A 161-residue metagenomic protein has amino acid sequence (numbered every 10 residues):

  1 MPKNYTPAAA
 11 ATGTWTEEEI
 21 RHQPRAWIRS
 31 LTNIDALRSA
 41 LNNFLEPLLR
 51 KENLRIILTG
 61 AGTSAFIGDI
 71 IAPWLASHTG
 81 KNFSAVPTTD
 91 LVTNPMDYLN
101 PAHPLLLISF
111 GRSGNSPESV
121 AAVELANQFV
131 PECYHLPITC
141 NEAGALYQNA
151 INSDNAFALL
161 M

Functional and structural regions predicted by a protein language model:
M1-K51, A158-M161: Cofactor-/ligand-binding subdomain signature composed of acidic, glycine-rich, tryptophan-containing flexible loops
L49-M161: Glycine-rich phosphate-binding loops that contact phosphosugars or nucleotide phosphates
